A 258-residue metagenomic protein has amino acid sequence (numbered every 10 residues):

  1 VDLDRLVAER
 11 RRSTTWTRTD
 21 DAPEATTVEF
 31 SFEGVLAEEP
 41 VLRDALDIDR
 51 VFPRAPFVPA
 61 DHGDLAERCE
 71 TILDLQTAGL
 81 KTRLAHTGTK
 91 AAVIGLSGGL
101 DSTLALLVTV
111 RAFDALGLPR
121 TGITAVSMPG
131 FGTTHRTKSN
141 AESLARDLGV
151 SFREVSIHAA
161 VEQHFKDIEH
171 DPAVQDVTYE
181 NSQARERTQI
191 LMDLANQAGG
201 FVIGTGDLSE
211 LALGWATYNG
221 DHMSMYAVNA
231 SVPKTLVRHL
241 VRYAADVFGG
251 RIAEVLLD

Functional and structural regions predicted by a protein language model:
V1-V93, R111-T121: RNA-binding accessory domains that recognize and position tRNA/RNA substrates
L3-A8, P59, G98, G130 (+5 more regions): Generic structural "secondary-structure junction" signal
A8-S13, L104-V108, H135-N140, H164-E169 (+1 more regions): Short acidic, glycine/serine/threonine-rich loops at helix termini
F32-P53, L118, G122-T178, A184 (+2 more regions): A conserved beta-strand->alpha-helix junction
H62-L65, C69, T134, E180 (+1 more regions): Alpha-helix initiation/capping motif
R68-F113, T121-H164, R187-L191, V202-G204 (+1 more regions): Extended, hydrophobic alpha-helical segments in both membrane/secreted and soluble proteins
T109-A112, G117, T121, A125 (+1 more regions): Generic long, charged, amphipathic alpha-helical segments
F113, L148, P172-G249: Active-site adenylate/phosphate-handling loop in enzymes that bind or generate adenylated species
